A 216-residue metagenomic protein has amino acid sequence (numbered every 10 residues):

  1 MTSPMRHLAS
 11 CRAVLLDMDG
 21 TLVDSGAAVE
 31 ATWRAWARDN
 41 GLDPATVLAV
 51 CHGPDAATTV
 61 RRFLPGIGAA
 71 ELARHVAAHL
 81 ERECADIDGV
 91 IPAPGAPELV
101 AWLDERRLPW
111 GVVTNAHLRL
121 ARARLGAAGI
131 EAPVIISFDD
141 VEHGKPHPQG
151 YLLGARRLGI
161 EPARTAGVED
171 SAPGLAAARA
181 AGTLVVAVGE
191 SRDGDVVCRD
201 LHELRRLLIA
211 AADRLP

Functional and structural regions predicted by a protein language model:
M1-R12, P97, A101-D104, L108 (+1 more regions): Asp-based, Mg2+/Mn2+-dependent phosphohydrolase catalytic module
P4-R106, H117-R122: N-terminal helical cap/lid subdomain that shapes the substrate entry/recognition surface in HAD-like hydrolases
D24, V112-T114, A187: Hydrophobic residues in well-ordered beta-strands that form the structural core
P92, V113, H143: Residue-level marker of regulatory loop/turn positions in helix-turn-helix DNA-binding domains and in histidine
